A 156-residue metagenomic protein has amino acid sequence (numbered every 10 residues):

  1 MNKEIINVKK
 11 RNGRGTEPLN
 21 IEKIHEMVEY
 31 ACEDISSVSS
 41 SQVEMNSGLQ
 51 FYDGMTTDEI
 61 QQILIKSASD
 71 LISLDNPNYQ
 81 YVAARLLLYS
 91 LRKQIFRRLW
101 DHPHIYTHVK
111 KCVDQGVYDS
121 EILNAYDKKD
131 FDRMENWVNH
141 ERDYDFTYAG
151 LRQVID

Functional and structural regions predicted by a protein language model:
M1-D156: Extended catalytic cores of very large enzyme megasubunits
